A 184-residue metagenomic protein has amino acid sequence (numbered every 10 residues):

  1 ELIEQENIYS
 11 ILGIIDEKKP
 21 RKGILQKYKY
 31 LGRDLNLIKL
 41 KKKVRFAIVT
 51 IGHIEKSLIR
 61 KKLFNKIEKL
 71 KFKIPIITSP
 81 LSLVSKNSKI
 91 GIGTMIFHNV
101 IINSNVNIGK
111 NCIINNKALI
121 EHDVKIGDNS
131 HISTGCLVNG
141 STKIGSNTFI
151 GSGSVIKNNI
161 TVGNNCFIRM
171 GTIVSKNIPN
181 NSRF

Functional and structural regions predicted by a protein language model:
E1-L2: Glycine-rich adenosine-cofactor-binding loop
E6-I24: NAD(P)-binding Rossmann-fold cofactor-contacting core
L12, R45, S146: Conserved acidic residues
P20-S79, L83: Phosphate-bearing ligand-interacting subdomains that bind or position ATP/ADP/UDP/GDP/NAD(P) or nucleotide-linked
E55-K56, N103, K157, S175: Short glycine-rich, flexible loops that bind phosphorylated cofactors or substrates
R60-L63, I108, P179-N180: Short amphipathic alpha-helical segments
F64-I120: Hydrophobic, well-structured mid-protein blocks that either form specific transmembrane helices
N116, G127-D128, S133-F184: Glycine-rich hexapeptide-repeat left-handed beta-helix
